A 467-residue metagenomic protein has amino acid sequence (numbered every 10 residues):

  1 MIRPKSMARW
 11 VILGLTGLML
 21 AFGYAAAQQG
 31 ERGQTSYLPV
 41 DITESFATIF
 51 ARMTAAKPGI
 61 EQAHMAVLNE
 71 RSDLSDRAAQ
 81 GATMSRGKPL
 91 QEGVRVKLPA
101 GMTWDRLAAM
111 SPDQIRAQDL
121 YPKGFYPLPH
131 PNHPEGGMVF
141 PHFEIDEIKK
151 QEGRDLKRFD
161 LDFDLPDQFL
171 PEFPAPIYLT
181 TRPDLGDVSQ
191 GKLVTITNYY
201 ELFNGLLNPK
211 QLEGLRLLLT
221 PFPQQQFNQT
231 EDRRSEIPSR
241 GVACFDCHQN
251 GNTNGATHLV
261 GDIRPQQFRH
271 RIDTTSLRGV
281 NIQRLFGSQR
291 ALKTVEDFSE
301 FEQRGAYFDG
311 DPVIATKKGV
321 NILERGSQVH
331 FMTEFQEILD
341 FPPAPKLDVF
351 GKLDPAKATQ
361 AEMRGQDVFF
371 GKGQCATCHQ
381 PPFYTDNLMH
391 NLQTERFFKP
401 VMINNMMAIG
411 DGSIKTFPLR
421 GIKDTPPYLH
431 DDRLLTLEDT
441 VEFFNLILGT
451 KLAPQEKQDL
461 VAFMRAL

Functional and structural regions predicted by a protein language model:
M1-A8: N-terminal secretory signal peptides that target proteins for export/translocation
M7, L20, Y24-A26: Residue-level detector of intrinsically disordered, flexible termini and proteolytic processing junctions
I12-F22: Bacterial N-terminal signal peptides
A25-L467: Periplasmic c-type cytochrome electron-transfer domains
